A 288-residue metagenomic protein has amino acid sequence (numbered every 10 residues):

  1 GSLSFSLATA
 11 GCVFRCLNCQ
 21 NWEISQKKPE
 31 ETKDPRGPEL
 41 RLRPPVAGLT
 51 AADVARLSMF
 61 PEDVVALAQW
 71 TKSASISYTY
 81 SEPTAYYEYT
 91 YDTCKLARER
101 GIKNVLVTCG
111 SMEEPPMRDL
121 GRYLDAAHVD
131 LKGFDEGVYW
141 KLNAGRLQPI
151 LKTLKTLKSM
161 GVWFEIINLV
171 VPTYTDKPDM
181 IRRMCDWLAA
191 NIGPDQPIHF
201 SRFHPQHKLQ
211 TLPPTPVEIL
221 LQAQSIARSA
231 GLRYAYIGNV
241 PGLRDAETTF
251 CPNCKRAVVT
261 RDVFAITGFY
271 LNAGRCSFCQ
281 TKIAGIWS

Functional and structural regions predicted by a protein language model:
G1-A126: Conserved Radical SAM active-site core
S25-K28, P83-A85, S111-M117, A127-A144 (+3 more regions): Conserved radical SAM core fold
T50-V54, W140-R146, L212-P213: Short glycine-enriched, charge-decorated loop/helix-capping segments at active-site entrances that position
D63-A66, E88-E99, P115, D119-R122 (+4 more regions): Alpha-helical scaffolding segments of alpha/beta enzyme cores, especially the outer helices of TIM-barrel or partial
Q69-D92, V138-L151, N168-R183, A189: Conserved glycine-rich "GG(E/T)P / GGGxP" loop and the immediately following alpha-helix in the radical SAM core
T71, R100, M160, I192-P194 (+1 more regions): Helix C-cap/helix->beta junction micro-motif
S75-S77, K103-V105, A126-H128, W163-E165 (+2 more regions): Structural preference for beta-strand elements that scaffold enzyme active sites
T173-S288: Auxiliary Fe-S-binding modules of radical SAM enzymes
